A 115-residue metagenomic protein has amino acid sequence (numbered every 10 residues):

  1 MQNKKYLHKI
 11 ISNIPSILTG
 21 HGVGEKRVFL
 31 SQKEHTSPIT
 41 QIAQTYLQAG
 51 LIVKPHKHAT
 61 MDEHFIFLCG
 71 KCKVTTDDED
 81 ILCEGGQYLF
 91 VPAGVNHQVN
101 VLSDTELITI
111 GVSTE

Functional and structural regions predicted by a protein language model:
M1-T40, K54: A short, N-terminal "cap"/entry segment at the start of jelly-roll beta-barrel domains of the cupin/DSBH fold
A43-A59: Conserved short histidine dyad/triad with adjacent acidic residue
T60-C72: Glycine- and acidic-residue-biased ligand/ion/polar-headgroup-sensing regions
L68-C69, E84-G85, S103: A cytosolic small-molecule/anion-sensing beta-strand core signal
D78-A93: Short acidic-glycine-tyrosine-enriched beta hairpin
A93-E115: Ligand-binding loop in jelly-roll beta-barrel domains
